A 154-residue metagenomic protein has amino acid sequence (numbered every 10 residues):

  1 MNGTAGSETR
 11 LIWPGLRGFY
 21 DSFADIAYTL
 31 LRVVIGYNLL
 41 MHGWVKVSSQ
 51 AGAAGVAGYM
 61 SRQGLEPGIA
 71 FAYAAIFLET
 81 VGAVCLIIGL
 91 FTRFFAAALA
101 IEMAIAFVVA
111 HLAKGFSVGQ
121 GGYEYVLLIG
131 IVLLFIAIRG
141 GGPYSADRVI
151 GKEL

Functional and structural regions predicted by a protein language model:
M1-S48, I69-F77, V81, I87-L154: Extended, low-polarity transmembrane helix blocks
S48-A70: Membrane-interface interhelical connector segments
